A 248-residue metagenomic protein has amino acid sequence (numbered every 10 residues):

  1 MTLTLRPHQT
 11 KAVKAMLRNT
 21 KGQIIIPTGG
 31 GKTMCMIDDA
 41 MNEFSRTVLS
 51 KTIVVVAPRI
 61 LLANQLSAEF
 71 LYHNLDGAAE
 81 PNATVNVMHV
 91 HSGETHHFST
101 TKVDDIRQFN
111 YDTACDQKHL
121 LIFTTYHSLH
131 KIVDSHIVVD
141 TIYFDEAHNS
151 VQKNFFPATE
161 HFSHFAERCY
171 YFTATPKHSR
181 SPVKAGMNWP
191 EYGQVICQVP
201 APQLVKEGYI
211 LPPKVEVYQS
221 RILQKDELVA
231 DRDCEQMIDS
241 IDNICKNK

Functional and structural regions predicted by a protein language model:
M1-P27: Conserved pre-motif I regulatory segment
R18-I24, S50-T52, L120: Pre-Walker A (Motif I) flank of P-loop NTPase domains
N19-M41: Walker A/P-loop
T33-D38, L49-N74: Conserved Walker A/P-loop ATP-binding site and its immediately adjacent core in helicase/helicase-like ATPase domains
L61-K102: Conserved helix-turn-beta segment of the N-terminal RecA-like "Helicase ATP-binding" lobe in SF1/SF2 helicases
T113-I132: Conserved two-lobed SF2 helicase motor
H148-P213: Post-DEXD/H (motif II) to motif III coupling segment of the RecA-like Helicase ATP-binding lobe
Q194-K248: Conserved interdomain linker/interface between the two RecA-like ATPase lobes of SF2 helicase motors
